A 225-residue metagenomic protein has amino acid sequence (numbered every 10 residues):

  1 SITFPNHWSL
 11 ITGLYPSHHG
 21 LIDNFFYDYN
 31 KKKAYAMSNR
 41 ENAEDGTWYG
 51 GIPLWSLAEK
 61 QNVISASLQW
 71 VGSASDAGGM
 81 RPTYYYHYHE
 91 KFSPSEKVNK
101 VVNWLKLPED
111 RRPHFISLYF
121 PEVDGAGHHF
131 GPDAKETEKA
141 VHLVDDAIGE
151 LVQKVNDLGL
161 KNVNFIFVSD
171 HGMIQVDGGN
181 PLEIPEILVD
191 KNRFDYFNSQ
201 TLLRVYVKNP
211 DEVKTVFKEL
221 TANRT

Functional and structural regions predicted by a protein language model:
S1-T225: Feature captures the catalytic ectodomains and active-site-proximal regions of enzymes that hydrolyze or transfer
